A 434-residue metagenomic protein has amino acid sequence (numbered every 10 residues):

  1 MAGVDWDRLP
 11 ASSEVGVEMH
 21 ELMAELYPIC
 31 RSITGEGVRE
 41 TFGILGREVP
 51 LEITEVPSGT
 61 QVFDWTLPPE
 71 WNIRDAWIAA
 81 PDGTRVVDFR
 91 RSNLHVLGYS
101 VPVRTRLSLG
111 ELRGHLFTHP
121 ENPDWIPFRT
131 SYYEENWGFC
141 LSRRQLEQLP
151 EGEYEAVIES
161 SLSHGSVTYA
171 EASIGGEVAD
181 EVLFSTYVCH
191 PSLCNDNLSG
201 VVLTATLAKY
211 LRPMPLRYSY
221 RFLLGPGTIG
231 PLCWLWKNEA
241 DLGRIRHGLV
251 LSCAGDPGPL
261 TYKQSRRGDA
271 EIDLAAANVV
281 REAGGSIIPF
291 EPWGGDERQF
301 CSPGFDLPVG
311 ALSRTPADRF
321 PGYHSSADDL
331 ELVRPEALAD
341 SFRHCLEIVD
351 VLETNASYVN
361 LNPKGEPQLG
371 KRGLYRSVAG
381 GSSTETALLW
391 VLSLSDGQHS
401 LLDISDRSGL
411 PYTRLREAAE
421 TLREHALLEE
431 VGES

Functional and structural regions predicted by a protein language model:
M1-S434: N-terminal hydrophobic/helix-forming segments and targeting peptides
